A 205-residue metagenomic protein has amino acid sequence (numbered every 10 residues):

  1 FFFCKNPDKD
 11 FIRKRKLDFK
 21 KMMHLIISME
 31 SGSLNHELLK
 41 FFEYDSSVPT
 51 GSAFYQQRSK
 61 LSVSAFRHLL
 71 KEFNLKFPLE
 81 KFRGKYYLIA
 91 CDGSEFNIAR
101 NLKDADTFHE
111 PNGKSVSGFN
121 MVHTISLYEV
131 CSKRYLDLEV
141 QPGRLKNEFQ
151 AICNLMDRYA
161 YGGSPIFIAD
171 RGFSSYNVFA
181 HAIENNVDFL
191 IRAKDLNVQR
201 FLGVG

Functional and structural regions predicted by a protein language model:
F1-G205: Conserved, well-structured functional cores that handle cations and Mg-NTP chemistry
